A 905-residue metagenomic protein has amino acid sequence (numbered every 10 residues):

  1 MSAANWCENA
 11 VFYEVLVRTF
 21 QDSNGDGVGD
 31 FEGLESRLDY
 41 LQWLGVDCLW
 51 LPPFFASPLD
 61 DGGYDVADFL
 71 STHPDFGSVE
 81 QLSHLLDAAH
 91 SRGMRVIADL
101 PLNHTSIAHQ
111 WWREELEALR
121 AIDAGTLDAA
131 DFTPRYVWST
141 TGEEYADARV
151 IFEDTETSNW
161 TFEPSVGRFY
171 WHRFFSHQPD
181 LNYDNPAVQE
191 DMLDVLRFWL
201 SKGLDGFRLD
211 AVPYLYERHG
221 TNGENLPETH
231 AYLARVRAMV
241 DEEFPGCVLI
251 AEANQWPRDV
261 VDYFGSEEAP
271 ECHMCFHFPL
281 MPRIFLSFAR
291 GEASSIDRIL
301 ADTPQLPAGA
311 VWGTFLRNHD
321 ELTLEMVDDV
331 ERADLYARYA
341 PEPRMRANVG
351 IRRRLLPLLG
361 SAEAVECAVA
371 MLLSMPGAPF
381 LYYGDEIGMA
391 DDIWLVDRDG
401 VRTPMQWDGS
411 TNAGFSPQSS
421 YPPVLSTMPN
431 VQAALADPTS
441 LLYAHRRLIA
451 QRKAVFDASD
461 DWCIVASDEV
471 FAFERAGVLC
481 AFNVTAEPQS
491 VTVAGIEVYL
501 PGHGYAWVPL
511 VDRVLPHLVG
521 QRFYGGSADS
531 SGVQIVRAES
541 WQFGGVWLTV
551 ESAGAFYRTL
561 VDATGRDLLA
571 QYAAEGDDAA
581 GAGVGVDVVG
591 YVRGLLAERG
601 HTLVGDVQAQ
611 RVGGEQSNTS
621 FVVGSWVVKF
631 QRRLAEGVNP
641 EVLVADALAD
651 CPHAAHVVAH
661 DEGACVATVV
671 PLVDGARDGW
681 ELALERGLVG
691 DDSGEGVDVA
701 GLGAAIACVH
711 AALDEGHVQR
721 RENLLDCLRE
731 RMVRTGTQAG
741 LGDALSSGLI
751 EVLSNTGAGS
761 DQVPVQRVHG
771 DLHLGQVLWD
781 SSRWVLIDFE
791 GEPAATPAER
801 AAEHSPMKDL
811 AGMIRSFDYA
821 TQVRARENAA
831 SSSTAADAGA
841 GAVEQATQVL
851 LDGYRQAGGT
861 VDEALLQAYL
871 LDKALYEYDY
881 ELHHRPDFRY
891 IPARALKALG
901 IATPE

Functional and structural regions predicted by a protein language model:
M1-V511: Active-site and adjacent substrate-binding regions of carbohydrate-active enzymes
D512-E539: Short Lys/Arg-enriched alpha/beta "domain-start" segment
F543-V733, S782-R783, A794-A829, A836: Conserved ATP-binding subdomain of kinase catalytic cores across diverse folds
G600-V607, V733-R767: An alpha-helical support segment within catalytic cores of ATP-dependent transferases
R767-G770, L774: Catalytic-loop of the protein kinase fold
Q776-L786: Conserved protein kinase catalytic/activation segment
D788-E792: Activation of the activation-loop gatekeeper triad in protein kinase-fold domains
A830-A864, A868-E905: ATP/Mg2+ or Mg2+-diphosphate-binding catalytic cores that bind nucleotide phosphates or diphosphates via glycine-rich
